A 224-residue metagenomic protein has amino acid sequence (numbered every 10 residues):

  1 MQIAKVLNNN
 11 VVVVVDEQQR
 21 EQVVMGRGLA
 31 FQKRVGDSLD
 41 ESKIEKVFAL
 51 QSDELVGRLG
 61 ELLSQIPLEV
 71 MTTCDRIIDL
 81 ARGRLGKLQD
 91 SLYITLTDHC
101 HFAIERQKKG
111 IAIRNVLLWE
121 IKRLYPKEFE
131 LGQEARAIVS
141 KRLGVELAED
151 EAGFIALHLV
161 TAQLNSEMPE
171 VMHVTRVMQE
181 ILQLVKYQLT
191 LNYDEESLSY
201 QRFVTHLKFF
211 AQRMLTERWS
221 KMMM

Functional and structural regions predicted by a protein language model:
M1-M224: A cross-family "folded-core" feature that marks the main globular domain of proteins
